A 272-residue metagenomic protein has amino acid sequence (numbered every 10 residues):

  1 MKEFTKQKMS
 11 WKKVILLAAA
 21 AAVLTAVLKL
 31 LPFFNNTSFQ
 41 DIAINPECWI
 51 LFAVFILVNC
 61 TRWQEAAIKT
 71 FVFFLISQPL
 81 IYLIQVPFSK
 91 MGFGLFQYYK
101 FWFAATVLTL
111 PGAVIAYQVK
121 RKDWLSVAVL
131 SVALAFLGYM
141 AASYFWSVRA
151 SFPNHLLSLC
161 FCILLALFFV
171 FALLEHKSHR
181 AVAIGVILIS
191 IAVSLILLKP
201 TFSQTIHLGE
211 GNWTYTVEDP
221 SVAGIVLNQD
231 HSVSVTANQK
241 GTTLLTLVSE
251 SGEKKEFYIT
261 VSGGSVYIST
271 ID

Functional and structural regions predicted by a protein language model:
M1-F74, Q78: N-terminal topogenic module of multi-pass integral membrane proteins
A22-K29, F74-I84, A133-Y144, L188-L198: Aromatic-anchored segments of alpha-helical transmembrane domains
T37-C48, Q97-A104, N154-C160: Structural signature of hydrophobic alpha-helical transmembrane segments
W49-L57, A104-Y117, F161-F169: Hydrophobic cores of alpha-helical transmembrane segments in multi-pass inner/ER membrane proteins, independent
I56-W63, I115-K120, F169-K177, I196: Structural signal for the C-terminal ends of transmembrane alpha-helices and the immediately following loop
P79-S151: Membrane-proximal helix-loop-helix units in multi-pass membrane proteins
L137, S190-D272: Extracytoplasmic soluble-region selector
L174-I187: Membrane-interfacial entry segments at the cytosolic side of transmembrane helices
